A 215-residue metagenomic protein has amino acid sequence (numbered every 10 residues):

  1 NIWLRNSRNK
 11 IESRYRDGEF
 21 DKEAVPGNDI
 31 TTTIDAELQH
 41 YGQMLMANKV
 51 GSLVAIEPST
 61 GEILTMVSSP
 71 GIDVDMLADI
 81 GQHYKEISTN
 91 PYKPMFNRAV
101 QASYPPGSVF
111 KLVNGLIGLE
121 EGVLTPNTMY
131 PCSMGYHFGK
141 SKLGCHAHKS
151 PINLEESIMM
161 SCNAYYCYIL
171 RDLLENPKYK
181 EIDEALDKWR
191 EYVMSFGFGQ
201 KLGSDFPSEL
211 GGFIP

Functional and structural regions predicted by a protein language model:
I2, G51-V54, L64, N127: Generic short beta-strand
N6-K22, I34, S59-S108, V113-P215: Beta-lactam-recognizing serine transpeptidase/beta-lactamase-like catalytic domain environment
Y15-E62: A conserved hydrophobic secondary-structure block that centers on an alpha-helix together with its immediately flanking
